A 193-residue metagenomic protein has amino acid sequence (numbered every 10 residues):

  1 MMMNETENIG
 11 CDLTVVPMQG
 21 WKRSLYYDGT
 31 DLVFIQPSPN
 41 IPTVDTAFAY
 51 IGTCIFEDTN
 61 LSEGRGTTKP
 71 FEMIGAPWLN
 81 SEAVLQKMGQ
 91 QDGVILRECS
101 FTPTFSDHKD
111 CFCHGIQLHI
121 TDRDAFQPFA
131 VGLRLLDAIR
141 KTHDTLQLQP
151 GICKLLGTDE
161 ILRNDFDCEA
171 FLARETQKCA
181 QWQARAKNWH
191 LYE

Functional and structural regions predicted by a protein language model:
M1-E5, A83, K87, Q181: Amphipathic alpha-helical segments that form well-ordered structural scaffolds and often line/cohere around active
M1-I51: Conserved anion/nucleotide-ligand pocket segment
N4-I9, R140-D144, A184-K187: Generic secondary-structure signature for well-ordered alpha-helical cores
N8, G64-K69, C111-C113: Short gly/pro-enriched beta-turn/loop segments at secondary-structure junctions
A47-E57, R97-P103: A general structural motif
G52-Q90: Oxyanion-binding "anion nests"
G75-T176: Conserved functional hotspot residues or short segments at active or partner-binding sites across diverse domains
L172, T176, A180-E193: Flexible, low-complexity junctional segments that flank or bridge functional domains
